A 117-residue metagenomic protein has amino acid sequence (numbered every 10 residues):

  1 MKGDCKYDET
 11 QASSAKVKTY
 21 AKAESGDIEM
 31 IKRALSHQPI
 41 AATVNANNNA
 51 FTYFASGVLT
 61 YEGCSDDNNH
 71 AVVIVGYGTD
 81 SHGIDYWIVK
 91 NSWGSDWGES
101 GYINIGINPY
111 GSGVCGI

Functional and structural regions predicted by a protein language model:
M1-I84, S95-I117: Predominantly the structural core of cysteine protease catalytic domains
